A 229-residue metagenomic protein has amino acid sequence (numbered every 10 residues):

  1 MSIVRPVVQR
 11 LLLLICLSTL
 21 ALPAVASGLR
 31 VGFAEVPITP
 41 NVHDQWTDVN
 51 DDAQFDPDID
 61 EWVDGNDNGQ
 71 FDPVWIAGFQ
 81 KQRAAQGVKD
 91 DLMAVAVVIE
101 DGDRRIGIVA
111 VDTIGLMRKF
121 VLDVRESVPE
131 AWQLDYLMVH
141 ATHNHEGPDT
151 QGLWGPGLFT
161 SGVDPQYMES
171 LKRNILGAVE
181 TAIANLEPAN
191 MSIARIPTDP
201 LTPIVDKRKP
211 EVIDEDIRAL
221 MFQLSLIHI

Functional and structural regions predicted by a protein language model:
S2-L12: Bacterial N-terminal signal peptides that target proteins for export
I3, T19-L20, Q223: Compositionally biased regions
R5, P23-S27: Basic/polar N-terminal segments that are highly enriched at the extreme N-terminus, encompassing both cleavable
R10-P23: Bacterial N-terminal signal peptides
P23, H228-I229: An exposure/low-complexity boundary signal
S27-I227: Conserved beta-alpha junction segments in alpha/beta enzyme cores
